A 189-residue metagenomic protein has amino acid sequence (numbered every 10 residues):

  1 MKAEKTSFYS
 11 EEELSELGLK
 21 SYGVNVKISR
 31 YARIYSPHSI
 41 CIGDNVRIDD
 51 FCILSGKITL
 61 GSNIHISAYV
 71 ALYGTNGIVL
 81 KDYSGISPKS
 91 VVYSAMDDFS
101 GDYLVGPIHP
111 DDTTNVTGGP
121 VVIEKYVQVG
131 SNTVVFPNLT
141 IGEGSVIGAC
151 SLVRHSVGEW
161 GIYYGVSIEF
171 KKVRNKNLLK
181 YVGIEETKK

Functional and structural regions predicted by a protein language model:
M1-E16, S29, G183-K189: Membrane-proximal basic amphipathic "stem/tether" segments
K2-E11, A32-I42, R47-P137, V166-S167 (+1 more regions): Flexible, glycine/small-residue-enriched loop-and-beta-strand segment within the central core of proteins
E16-G23: N-terminal helix-cap/turn-to-beta initiation motif at the start of protein domains
S90, D97-D98, T140, S151-L152 (+1 more regions): Flexible glycine-rich beta->alpha loop in the catalytic core of nucleotide-sugar glycosyltransferases
V122, N132-S145, S151-R154: Beta-rich strand-turn-strand
Y163: Conserved active-site beta-strand element of glycosyltransferases/polysaccharide synthases
F170-K189: Short, basic/aromatic-enriched C-terminal tail that caps enzymatic domains
